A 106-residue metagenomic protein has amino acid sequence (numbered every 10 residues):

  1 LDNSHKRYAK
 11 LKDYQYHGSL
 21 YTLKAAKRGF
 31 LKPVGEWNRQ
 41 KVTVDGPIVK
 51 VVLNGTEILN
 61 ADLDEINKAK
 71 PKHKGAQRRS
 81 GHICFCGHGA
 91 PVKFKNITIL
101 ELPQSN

Functional and structural regions predicted by a protein language model:
L1-N106: Carbohydrate-interacting regions of secretory-pathway proteins
